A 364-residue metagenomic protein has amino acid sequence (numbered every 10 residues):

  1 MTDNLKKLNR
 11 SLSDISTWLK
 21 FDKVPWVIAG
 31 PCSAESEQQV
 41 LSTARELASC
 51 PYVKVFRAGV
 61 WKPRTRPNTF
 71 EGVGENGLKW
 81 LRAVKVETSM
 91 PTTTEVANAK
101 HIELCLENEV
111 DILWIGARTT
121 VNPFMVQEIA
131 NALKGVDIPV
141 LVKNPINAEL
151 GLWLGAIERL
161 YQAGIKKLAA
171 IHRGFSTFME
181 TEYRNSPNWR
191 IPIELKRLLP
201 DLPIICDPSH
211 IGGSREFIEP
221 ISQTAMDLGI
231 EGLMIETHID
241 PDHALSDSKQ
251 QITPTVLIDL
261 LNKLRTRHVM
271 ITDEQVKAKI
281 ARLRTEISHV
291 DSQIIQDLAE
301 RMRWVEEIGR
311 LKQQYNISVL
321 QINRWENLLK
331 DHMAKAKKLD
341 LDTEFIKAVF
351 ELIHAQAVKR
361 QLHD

Functional and structural regions predicted by a protein language model:
M1-I28, A83, T272: N-terminal amphipathic alpha-helix/helix-capping segment at the start of soluble metabolic enzymes
P25-P31, K54-A58, T92-T94, L113-I115 (+4 more regions): Hydrophobic faces of well-ordered beta-strands that scaffold small-molecule active sites in alpha/beta enzyme cores
P25-S42, P67-F70, P91-V96, G116-A117 (+4 more regions): Active-site mouth loops of central-metabolism enzymes
S42-V60, N108: Catalytic domains of carbohydrate-active enzymes, especially glycoside hydrolases
R57-E75, I239-S248, I308-I317: Glycine-rich, proline-tolerant flexible connector loops at the mouths of alpha/beta enzymes
E71-V73, S89-N98, I102, D111-V126 (+2 more regions): Catalytic beta/alpha-barrel core
M125-V256, K263, H268-V276: Catalytic alpha/beta core domains of metabolic enzymes, predominantly
V269-D364: Domain-level signature for soluble enzymes in the chorismate/prephenate branch of the shikimate pathway
